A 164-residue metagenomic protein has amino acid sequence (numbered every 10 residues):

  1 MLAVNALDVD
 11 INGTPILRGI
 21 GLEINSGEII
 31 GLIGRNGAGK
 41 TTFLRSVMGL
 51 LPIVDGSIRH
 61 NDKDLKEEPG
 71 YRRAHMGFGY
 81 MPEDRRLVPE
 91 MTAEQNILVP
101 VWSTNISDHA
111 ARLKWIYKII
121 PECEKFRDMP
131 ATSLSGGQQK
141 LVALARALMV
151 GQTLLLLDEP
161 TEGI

Functional and structural regions predicted by a protein language model:
L2-V4, L17: Conserved structural motif at the start of ABC-family nucleotide-binding domains
N12, E68, Q95-A111, I119-P121: ABC-type ATPase nucleotide-binding domains, specifically the catalytic core motifs of the NBD
I33-R35: The feature captures the beta-strand-to-loop junction immediately N-terminal to the Walker
M48: Helix-to-loop junction immediately C-terminal to a conserved catalytic motif
G56-D64, M76, H109-L113, K118: Conserved ABC transporter NBD signature motif
E90-L98, R127: Short coil-to-helix segment of the ABC ATPase nucleotide-binding domain corresponding to the Q-loop/switch region
P130-L134, Q138: Conserved ABC ATPase signature
M149-T153: A short, proline-enriched helix->beta-strand linker immediately N-terminal to the Walker B motif in ABC-type P-loop
